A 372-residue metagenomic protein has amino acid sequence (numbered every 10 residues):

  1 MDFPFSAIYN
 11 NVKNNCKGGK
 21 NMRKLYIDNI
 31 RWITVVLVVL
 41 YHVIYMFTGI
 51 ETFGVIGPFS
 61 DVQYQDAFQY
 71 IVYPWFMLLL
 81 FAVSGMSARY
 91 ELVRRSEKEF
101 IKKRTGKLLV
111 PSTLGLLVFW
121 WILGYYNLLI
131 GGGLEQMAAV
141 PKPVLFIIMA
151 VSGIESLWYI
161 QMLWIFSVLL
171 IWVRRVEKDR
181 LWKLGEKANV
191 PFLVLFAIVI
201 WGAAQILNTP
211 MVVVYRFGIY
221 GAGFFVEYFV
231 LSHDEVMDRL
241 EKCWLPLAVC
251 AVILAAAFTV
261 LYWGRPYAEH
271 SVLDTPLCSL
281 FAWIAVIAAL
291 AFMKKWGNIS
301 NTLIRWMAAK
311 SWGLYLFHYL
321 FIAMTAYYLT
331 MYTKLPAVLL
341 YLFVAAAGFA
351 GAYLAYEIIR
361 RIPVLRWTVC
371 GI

Functional and structural regions predicted by a protein language model:
D2-I372: Alpha-helical transmembrane segments and their immediate juxtamembrane cytosolic regions
